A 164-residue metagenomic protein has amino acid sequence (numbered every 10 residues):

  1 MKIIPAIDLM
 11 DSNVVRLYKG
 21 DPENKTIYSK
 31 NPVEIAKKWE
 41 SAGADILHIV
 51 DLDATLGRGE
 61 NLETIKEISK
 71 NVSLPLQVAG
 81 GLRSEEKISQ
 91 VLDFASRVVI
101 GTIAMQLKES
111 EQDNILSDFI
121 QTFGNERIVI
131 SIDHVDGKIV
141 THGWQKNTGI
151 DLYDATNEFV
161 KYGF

Functional and structural regions predicted by a protein language model:
M1-I3, G43-I46, V72-L76, F94-S96 (+2 more regions): Short, well-ordered coil/turn segments that N-cap beta-strands
M1-K19, V135: N-terminal amphipathic alpha-helix/helix-capping segment at the start of soluble metabolic enzymes
P5-I7, G57-A79, R83, N114-D133: Alpha-helix-loop-beta-strand connector modules within alpha/beta enzyme cores
D8, W39, L47, V91 (+2 more regions): Conserved, mostly hydrophobic/aromatic
K19-E23, L92-F164: Conserved anion-binding
Y28-E40, R83-S89, N147-F159: Short, acidic/polar
I46-T64, T102-K108: Glycine-rich, proline-tolerant flexible connector loops at the mouths of alpha/beta enzymes
V50-L52, Q77-R83, I100-T102: Glycine-rich beta-strand-to-loop/alpha-helix junction loops that act as flexible
